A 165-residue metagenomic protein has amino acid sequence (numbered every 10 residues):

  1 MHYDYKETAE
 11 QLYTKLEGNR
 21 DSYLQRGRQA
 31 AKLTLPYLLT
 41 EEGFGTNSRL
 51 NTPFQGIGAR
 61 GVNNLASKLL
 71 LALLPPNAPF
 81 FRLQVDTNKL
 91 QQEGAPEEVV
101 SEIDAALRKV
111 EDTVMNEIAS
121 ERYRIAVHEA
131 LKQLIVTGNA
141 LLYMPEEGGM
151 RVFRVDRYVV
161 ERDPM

Functional and structural regions predicted by a protein language model:
M1-M165: Extended, helix-rich architectural segments
